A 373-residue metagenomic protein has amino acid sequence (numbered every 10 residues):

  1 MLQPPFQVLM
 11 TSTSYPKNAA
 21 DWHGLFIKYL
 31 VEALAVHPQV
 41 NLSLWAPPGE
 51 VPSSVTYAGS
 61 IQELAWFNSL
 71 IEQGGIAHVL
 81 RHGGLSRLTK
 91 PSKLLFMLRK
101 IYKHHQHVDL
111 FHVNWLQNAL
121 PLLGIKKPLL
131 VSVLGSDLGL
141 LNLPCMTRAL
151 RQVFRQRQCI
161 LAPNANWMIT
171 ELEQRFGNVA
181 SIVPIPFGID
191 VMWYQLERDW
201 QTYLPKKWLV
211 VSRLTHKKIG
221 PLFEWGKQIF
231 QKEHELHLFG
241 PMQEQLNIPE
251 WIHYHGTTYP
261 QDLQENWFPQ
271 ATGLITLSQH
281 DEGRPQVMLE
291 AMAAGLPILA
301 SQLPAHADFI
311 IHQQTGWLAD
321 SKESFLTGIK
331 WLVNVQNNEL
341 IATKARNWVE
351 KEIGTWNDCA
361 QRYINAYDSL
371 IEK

Functional and structural regions predicted by a protein language model:
M1-Y57, G226-F230: N-terminal subdomain of nucleotide-sugar transferases
L9, W200-K218, E224-K227, Q231 (+1 more regions): Conserved donor-binding/catalytic core segment of Leloir-type glycosyltransferases
L141-P144, E173, G188-P205: Acidic anion/phosphate-binding donor-loop and adjacent secondary structure in glycosyltransferase catalytic cores
N247, Q302-Q313, W317-L318: Short acidic/histidine- and often glycine-rich active-site loop of Leloir-type glycosyltransferases that engages
P269-G283, L296: Acidic donor-binding loop of glycosyltransferase active sites
M288, P297-A300: Short hydrophobic beta-strand element within catalytic cores of glycosyltransferases and related nucleotide-activated
H312-E323, W331-Q336: Conserved acidic donor-binding segment of nucleotide-sugar-dependent glycosyltransferases
E323, Q336-I371: A charged, aromatic-enriched C-terminal amphipathic alpha-helix characteristic of glycosyltransferases across folds
